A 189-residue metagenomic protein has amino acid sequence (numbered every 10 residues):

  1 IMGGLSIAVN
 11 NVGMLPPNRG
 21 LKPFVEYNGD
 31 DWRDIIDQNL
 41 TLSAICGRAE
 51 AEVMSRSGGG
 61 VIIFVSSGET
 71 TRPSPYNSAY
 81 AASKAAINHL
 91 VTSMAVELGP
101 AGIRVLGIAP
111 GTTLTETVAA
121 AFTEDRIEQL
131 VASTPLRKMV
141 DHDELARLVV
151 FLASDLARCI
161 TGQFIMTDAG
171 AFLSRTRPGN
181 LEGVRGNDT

Functional and structural regions predicted by a protein language model:
R19-F24, N28-I36, L130: Substrate-binding pocket helix/loop in short-chain dehydrogenase/reductase
G47, S83: Active-site helix of classical SDR
E52, V96-E97, R158: Alpha-helical segment proximal to the catalytic Tyr-Lys
S67: Residue(s) in the substrate-gating loop at a strand-loop-helix junction that position the organic substrate next
R72, T161-T189: Short C-terminal tail/terminal secondary-structure segment of NAD(P)H-dependent dehydrogenase/reductase domains
G99, R104, I160-G162: Short, small/polar-rich loop/turn modules that mediate ligand/substrate recognition or access, typified
G107, D125-I160, T167-A169: C-terminal helical subdomain
